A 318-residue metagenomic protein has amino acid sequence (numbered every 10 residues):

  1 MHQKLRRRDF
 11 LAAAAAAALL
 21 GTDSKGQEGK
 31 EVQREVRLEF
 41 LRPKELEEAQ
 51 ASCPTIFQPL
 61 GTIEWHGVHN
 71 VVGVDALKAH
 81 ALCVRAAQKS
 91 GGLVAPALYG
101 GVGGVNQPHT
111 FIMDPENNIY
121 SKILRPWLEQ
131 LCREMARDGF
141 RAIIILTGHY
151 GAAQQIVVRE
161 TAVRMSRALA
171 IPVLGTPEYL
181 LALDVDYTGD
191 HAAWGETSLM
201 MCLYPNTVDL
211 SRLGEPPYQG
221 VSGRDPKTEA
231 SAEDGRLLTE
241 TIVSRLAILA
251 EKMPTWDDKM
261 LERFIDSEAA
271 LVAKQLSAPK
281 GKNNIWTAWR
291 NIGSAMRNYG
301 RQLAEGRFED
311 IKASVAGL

Functional and structural regions predicted by a protein language model:
H2-L5, L11-A15, G26-I144, G148-L318: Extended, histidine- and acidic-residue-enriched regions that form the cofactor-binding/catalytic faces
